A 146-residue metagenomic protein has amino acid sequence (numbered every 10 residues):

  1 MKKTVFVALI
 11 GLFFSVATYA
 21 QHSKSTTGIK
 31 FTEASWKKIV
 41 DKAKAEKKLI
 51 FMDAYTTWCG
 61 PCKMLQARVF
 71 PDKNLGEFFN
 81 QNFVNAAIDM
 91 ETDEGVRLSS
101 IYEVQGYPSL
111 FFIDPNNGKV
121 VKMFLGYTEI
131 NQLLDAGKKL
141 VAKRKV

Functional and structural regions predicted by a protein language model:
M1-S23: Bacterial Sec-dependent N-terminal signal peptides
K24-K30: A detector for short, charged/polar N-terminal pre-domain segments
K30-E33, A54, R68-E94: Thiol-based oxidoreductase modules, predominantly thioredoxin-like and allied folds used for disulfide exchange
F31-L49, F79: A short beta-strand-turn-helix
K44-A45, E77-N80, Y102-G106: Extracellular/periplasmic catalytic domains that process cell-envelope and extracellular macromolecules
A45-G60: Short active-site neighborhood of thiol/selenol oxidoreductases, capturing the structured segment around
K63-A67: Detector for the c-type heme attachment site
R68, Q105-V146: Non-catalytic, surface beta->alpha helical segment in thiol-disulfide oxidoreductase systems
